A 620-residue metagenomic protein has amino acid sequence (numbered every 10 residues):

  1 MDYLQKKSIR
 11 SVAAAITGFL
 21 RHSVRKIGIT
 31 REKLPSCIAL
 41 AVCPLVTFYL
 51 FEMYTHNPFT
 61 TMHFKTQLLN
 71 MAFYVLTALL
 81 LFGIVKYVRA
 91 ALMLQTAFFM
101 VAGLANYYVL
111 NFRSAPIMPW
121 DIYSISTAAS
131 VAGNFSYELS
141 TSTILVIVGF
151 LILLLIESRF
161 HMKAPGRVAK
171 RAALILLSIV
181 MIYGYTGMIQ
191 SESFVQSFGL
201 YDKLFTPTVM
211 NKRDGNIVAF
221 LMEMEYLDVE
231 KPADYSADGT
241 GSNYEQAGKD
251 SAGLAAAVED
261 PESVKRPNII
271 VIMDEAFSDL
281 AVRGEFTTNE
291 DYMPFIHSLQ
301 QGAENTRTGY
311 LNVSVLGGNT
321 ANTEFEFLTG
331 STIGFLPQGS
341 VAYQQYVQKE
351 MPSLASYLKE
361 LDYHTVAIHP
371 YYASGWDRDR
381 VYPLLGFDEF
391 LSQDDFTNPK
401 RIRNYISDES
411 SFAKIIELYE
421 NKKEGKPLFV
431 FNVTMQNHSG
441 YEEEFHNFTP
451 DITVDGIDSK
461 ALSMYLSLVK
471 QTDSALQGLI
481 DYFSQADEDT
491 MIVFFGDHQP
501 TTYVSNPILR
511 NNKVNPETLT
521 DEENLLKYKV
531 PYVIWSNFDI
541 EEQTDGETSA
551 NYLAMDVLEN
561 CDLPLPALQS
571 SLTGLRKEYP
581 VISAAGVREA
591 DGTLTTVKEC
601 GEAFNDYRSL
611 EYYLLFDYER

Functional and structural regions predicted by a protein language model:
D2-T208: Transmembrane and membrane-interface helices of multi-pass, inner-membrane envelope-modifying transferases
L50, A128, I217-F220, I296 (+2 more regions): Generic structural signal of hydrophobic/aromatic residues within well-ordered alpha-helices of folded domains
H63-T66, R113, P119-I122, T208-K212 (+4 more regions): Membrane-interface micro-motifs in multi-pass membrane enzymes
R113, D121-G133, T141-L145, E225 (+2 more regions): Short alpha-helical interface patches
I122-I125, D214-F220, M293, A321-E324 (+1 more regions): Alpha-helix initiation and N-capping motif
T186-V271: Membrane-interface segments at or immediately adjacent to transmembrane helices that form the boundary between
A252-S263, M273-D274, D279-R620: Solvent-exposed soluble domains appended to multi-pass membrane proteins
